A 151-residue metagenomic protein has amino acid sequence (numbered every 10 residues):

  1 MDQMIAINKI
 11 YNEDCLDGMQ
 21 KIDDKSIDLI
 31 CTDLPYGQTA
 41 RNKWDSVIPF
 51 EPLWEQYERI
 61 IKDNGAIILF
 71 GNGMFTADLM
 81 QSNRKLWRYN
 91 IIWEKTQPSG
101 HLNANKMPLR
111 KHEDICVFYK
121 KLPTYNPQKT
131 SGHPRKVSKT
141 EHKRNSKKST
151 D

Functional and structural regions predicted by a protein language model:
M1-D151: Core catalytic lobe of class I
